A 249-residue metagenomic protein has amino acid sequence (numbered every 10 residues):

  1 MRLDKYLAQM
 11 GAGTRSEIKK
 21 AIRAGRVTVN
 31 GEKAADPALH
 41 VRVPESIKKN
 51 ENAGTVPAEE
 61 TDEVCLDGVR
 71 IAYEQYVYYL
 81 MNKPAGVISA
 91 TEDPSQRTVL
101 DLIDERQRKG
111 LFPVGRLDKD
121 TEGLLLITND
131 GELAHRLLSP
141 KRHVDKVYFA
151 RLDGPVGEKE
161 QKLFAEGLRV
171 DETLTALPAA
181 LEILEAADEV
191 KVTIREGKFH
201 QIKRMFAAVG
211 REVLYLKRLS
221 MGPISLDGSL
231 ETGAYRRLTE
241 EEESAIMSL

Functional and structural regions predicted by a protein language model:
M1-L249: Basic, flexible Lys/Arg- and Gly-enriched helix-loop patches that mediate nucleic-acid binding at interfaces with rRNA
